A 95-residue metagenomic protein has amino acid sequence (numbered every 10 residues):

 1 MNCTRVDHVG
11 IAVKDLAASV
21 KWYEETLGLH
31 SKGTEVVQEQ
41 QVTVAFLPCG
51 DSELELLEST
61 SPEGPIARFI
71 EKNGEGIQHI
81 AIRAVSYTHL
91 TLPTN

Functional and structural regions predicted by a protein language model:
M1, I11-E53, T60, L90: Core segments of cupin and vicinal oxygen chelate
V6-K14, A45-P48, A67-Y87: Vicinal oxygen chelate
H30, I66-A67: Generic detector of bulky aromatic hydrophobic side chains
L57-T60, A67-R68: Intrinsic, low-complexity N-terminal interaction/targeting segments
T88-T94: Conserved small/polar residues in nucleotide/adenosyl-binding loops
